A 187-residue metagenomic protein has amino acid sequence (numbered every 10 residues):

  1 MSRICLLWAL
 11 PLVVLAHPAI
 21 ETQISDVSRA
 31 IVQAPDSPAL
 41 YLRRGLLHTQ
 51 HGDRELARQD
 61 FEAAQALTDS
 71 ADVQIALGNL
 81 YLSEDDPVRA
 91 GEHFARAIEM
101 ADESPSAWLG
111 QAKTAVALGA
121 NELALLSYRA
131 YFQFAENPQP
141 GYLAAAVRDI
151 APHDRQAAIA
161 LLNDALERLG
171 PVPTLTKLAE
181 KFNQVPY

Functional and structural regions predicted by a protein language model:
H17-D26, H51-A63, E84-R96, L118-A130 (+1 more regions): Structural signature of tandem alpha-helical TPR/SEL1-like repeats, specifically the intra-repeat loop/turn
R29-V32, E62-A66, A95-E99, A130-Q133 (+1 more regions): Conserved structural position within tetratricopeptide repeats
P35, T68-D69, D102, E136-N137 (+1 more regions): Short coil turns that delineate tetratricopeptide repeat
A39, D72-V73, S106, Q139-G141 (+1 more regions): Start-of-helix register in tetratricopeptide repeats
R43, A76, G110, L143-A145 (+1 more regions): Canonical tetratricopeptide repeat
L46, N79, K113, V147-R148 (+1 more regions): Residue-level recognition of tetratricopeptide repeat
T49, I75, L82, V116 (+1 more regions): Position-specific recognition of the canonical hydrophobic site in helix A of tetratricopeptide repeat
D149-P152, Q156-Y187: Terminal, low-structured helical/coil segments at or just beyond the last alpha-helical repeat
